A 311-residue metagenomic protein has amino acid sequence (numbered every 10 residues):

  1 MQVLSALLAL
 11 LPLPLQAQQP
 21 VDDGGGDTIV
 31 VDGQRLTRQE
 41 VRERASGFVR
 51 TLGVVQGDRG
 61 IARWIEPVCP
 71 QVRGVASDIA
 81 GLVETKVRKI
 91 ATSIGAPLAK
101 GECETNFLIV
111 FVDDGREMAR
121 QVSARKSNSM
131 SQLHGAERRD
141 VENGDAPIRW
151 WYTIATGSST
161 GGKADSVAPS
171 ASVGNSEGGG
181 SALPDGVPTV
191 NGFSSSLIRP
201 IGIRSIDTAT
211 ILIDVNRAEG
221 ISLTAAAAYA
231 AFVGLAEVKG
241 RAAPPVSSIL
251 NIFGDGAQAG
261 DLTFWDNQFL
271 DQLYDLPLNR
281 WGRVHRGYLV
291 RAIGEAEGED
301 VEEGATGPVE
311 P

Functional and structural regions predicted by a protein language model:
Q2-P14: Bacterial N-terminal signal peptides
S5-L7, P20-D23: Intrinsically disordered, low-complexity regulatory regions
L15-Q19: Boundary at the C-terminal end of the N-terminal hydrophobic targeting segment
G24-T37: N-terminal secretion/transport leader regions
D27-I29, G60-V75: Acidic/histidine-rich, surface-exposed loop or edge segments in extracytoplasmic proteins
Q39-W64: Compositionally biased P/S/T/G-rich terminal and signal peptide-adjacent segments that lie outside catalytic cores
Q71-A91, G95-P308: Long, folded non-catalytic interaction modules
